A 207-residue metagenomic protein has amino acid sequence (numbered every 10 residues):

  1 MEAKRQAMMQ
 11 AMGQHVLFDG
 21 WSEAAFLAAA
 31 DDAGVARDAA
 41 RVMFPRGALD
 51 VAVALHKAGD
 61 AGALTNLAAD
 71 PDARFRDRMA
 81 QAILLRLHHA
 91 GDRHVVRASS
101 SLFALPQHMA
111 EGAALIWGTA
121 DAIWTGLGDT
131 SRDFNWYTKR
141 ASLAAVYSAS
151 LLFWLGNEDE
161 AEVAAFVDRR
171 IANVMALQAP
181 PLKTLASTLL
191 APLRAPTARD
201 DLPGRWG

Functional and structural regions predicted by a protein language model:
M1-D38, R46-V53, K57: Short, amphipathic alpha-helix enriched in basic
M8, A25, V51, L55 (+8 more regions): Residue-level detector of well-ordered alpha-helical segments, enriched for hydrophobic/aromatic packing positions
T65-R97: Hydrophobic alpha-helical connector segments
H89-A110, A114: Amphipathic alpha-helical segments used for helix-helix packing
Q107-D129, Y137-A144, S148: Amphipathic alpha-helical packing segments from all-alpha helical-bundle domains
D129-A186: Hydrophobic/aromatic-rich alpha-helical bundle segments in the mid-to-C-terminal region
Q178-G207: Long, charge-rich low-complexity segments
